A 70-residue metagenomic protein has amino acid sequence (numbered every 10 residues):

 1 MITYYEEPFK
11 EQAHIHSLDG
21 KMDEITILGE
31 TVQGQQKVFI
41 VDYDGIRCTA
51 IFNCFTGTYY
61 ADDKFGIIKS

Functional and structural regions predicted by a protein language model:
M1-P8: Mixed-charge, Lys/Arg-rich low-complexity intrinsically disordered regions
Q12-F65: Acidic, low-complexity, intrinsically disordered interaction modules
K69-S70: Short acidic DE-rich linear segments
